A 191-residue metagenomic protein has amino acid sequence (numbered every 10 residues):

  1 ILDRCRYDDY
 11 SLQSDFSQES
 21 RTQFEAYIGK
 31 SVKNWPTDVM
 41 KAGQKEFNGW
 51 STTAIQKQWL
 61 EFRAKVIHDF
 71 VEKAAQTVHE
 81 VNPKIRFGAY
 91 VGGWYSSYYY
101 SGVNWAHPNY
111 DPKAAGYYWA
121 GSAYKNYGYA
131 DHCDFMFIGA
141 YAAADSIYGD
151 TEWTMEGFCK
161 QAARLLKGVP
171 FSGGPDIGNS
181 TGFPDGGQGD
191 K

Functional and structural regions predicted by a protein language model:
I1-G149: Polysaccharide-binding and catalytic clefts of secreted carbohydrate-active enzymes
Y124-K191: Substrate-binding cleft of secreted/luminal carbohydrate-active enzymes
